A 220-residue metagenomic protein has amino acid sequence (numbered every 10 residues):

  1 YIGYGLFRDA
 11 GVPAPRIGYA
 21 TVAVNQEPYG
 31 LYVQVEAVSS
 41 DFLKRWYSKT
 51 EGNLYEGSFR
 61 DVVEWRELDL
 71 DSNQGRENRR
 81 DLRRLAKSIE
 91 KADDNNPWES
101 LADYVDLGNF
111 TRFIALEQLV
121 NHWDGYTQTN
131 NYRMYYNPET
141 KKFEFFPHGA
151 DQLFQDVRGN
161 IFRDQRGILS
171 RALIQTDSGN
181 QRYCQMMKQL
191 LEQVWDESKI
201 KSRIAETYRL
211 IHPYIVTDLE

Functional and structural regions predicted by a protein language model:
Y1-E220: Phosphate/dinucleotide-binding and metal-coordinating scaffold of catalytic cores in nucleotide-dependent enzymes
